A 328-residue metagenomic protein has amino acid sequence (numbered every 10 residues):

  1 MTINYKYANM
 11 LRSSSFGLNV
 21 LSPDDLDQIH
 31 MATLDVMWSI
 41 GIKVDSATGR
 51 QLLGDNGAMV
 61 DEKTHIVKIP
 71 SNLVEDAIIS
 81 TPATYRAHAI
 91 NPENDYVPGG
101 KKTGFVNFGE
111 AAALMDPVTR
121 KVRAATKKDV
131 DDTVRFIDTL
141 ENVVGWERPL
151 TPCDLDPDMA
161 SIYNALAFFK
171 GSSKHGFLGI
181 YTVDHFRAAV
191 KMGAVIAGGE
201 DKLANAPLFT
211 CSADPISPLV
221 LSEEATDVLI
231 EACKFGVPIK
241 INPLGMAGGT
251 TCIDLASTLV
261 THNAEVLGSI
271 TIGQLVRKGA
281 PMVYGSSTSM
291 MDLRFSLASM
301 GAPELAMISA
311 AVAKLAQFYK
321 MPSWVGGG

Functional and structural regions predicted by a protein language model:
M1-K128: Acidic/polar, glycine-rich intrinsically disordered N-terminal extensions of enzymes
A124-G328: Helix-rich catalytic cores of soluble enzyme domains
